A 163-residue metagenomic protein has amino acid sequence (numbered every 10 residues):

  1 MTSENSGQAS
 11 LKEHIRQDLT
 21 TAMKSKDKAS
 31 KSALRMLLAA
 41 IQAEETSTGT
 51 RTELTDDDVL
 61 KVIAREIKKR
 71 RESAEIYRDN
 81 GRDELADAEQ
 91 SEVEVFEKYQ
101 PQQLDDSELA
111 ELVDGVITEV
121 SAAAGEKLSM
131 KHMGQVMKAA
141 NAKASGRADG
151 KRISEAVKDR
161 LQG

Functional and structural regions predicted by a protein language model:
T2-G163: Charged, compositionally biased, marginally structured helical/coil segments
